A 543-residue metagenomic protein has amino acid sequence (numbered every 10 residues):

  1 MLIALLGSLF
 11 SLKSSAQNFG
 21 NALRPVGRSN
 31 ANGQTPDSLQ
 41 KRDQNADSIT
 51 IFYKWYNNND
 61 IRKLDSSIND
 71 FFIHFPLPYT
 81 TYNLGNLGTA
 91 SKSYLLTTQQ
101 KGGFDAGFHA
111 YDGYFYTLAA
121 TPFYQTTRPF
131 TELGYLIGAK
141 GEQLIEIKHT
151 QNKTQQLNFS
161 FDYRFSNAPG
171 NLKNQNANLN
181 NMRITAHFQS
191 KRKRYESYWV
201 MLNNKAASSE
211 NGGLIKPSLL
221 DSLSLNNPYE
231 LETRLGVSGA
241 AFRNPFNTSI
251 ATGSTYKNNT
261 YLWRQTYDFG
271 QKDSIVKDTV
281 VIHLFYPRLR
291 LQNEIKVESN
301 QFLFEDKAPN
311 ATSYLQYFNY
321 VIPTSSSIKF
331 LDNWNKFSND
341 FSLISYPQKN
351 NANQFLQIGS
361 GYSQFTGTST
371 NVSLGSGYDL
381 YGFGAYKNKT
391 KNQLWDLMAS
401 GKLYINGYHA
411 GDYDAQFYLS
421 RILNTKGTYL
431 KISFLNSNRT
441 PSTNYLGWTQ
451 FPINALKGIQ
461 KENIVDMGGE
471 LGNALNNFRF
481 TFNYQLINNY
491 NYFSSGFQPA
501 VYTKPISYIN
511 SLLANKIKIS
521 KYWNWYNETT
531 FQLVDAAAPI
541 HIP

Functional and structural regions predicted by a protein language model:
M1-A22: Bacterial Sec-dependent N-terminal signal peptides
A4, S15, D112-T117, G141-E142 (+4 more regions): Short amphipathic alpha-helical surface micro-motifs
S8-S15, N158-F159, L262, Q416: A generic alpha-helix preference that emphasizes hydrophobic side chains
A16-N258, G270-K272, S420-T428: Membrane-proximal, glycine/serine-rich, low-complexity loop/turn segments characteristic of large bacterial
T126-R128, N247-A311, N319-P543: Exposed, low-structure sequence patches enriched in small/polar residues
N180, S218, N310-Y314, F451: A generic membrane alpha-helix/interface feature
